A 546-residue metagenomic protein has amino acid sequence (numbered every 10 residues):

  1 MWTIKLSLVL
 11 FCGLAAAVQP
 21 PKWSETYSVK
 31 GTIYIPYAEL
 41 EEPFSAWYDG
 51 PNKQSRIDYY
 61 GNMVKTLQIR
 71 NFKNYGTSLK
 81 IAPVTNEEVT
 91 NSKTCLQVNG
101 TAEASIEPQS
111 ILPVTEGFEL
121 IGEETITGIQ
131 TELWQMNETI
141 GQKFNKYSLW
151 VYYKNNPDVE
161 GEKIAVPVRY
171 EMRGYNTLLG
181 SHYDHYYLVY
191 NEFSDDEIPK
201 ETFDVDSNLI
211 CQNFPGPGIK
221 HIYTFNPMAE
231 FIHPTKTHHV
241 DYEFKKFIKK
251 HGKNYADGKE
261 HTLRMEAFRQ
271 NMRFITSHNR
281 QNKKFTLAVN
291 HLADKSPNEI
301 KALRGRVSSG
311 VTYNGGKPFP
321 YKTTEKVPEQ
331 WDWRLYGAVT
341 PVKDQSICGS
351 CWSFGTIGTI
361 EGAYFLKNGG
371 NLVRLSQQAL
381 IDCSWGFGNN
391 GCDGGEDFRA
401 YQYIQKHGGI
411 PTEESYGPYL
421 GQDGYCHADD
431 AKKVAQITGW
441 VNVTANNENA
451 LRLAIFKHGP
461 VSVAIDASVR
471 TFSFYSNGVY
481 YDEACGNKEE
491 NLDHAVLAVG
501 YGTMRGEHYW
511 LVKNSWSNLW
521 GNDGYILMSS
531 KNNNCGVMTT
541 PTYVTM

Functional and structural regions predicted by a protein language model:
W2-Q54, T85-N99, E123-E124, F203 (+1 more regions): N-terminal leader/targeting segments and the immediate start of mature chains
A17-Q19, G117, I126, N155-T235: Non-transmembrane domains of secretory- and envelope-associated proteins
V29-I35, R56-G61, T131-G141, V168-Y175 (+1 more regions): Short beta-strand segments that buttress and anchor functional surface loops
L40-P43, M63-T66, K143-W150, P167-R169 (+2 more regions): Short, surface-exposed coil-to-beta transition loops
P43-S110, R173, L178: An acidic-aromatic
W47-D49, I69-G76, K143-E171, L519-M538: A short, surface-exposed beta-strand/turn
A104-T125, Y186, F319-Y321: Short acidic, Pro/Gly- and aromatic-enriched capping/linker segments at domain boundaries
S194-M546: Catalytic-core signature of thiol
